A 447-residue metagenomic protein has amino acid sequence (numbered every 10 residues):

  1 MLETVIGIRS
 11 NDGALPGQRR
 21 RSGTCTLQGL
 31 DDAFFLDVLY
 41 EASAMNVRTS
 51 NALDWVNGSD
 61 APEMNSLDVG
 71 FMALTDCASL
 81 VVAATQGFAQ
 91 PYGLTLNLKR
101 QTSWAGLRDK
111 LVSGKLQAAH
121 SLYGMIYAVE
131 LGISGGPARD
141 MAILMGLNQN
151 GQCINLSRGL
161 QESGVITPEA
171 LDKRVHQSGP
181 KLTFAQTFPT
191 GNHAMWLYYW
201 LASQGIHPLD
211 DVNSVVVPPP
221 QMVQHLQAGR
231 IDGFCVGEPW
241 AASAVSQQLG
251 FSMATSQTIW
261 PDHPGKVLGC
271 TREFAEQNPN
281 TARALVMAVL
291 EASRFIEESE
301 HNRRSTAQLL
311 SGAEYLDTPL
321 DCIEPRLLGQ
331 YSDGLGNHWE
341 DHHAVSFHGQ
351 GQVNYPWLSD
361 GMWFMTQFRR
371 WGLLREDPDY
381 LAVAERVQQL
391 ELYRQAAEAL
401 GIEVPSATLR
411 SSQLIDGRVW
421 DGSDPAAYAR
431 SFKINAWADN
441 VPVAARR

Functional and structural regions predicted by a protein language model:
M1-E63, G422, Y428, A445-R447: Short, low-complexity disordered leader/linker segments with a strong preference for bacterial N-terminal type II
L39, N46-S50, E169-W196, Q204 (+2 more regions): Ligand-binding clefts/hinges and TM-proximal coupling segments of bilobed small-molecule sensing domains
L39, S43, M362-R447: Conserved C-terminal helix/tail region of periplasmic/extracytoplasmic solute-binding proteins
N46-L209, V215, D232-V245, L249-D262 (+2 more regions): Short, glycine-/small- and polar/acidic-enriched structural segments that line small-molecule recognition paths
I154-N155, V267-C270, F274-A275: Short glycine- and hydrophobic/aromatic-rich loop-to-beta-strand nucleating segment in the catalytic cores
V216-P220: Active-site glycine-rich loop that binds ribose-phosphate moieties when present
P279-Q388: Secondary-structure end/capping motifs
